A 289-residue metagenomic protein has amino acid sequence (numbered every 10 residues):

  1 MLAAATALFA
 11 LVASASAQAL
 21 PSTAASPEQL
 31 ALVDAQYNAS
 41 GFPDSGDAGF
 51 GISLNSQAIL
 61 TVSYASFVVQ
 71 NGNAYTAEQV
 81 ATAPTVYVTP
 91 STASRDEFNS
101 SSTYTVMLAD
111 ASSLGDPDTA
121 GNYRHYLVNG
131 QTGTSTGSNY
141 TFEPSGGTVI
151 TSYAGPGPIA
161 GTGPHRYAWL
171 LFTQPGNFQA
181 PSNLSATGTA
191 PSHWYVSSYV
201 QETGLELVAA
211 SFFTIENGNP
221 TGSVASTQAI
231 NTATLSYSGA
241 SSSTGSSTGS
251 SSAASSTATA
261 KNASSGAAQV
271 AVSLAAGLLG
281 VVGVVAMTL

Functional and structural regions predicted by a protein language model:
L2-A17, G277-V284: Cleavable N-terminal signal peptides of Sec/SRP-targeted secreted and luminal proteins
Q18-T105, A109-S113: Start-of-domain signal
P90-F98, T141-A168, G176-T187, V196-E202: Exposed beta-sheet edge/beta-hairpin loop segments within beta-rich domains
T105-I150: Short, contiguous, well-structured surface segments enriched in hydrophobic/aromatic residues
A111-L114, T173-Q179: Acidic glycine-/aspartate-rich tracts in secreted/extracellular proteins
S182-V224: Extended, polar beta-sheet/loop recognition surfaces of beta-rich domains that mediate binding to diverse ligands
T221-S265: C-terminal low-complexity, Ser/Thr- and acidic/Pro-rich disordered "stalk" regions positioned immediately N-terminal
K261-L289: Cleavable C-terminal sorting propeptides in eukaryotic secreted/cell-surface proteins
